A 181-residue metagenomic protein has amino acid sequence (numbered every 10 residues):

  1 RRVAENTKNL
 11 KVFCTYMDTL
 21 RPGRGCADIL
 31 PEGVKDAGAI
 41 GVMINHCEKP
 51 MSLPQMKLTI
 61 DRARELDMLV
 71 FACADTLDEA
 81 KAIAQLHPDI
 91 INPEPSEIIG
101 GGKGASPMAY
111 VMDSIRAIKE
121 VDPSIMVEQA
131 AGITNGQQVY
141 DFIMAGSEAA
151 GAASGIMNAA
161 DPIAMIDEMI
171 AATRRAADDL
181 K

Functional and structural regions predicted by a protein language model:
R2-V3, I29, A74-H87, G132-A150: Catalytic cores of alpha/beta
N6-F13, K35-V42, L86-N92, I143-A150: Glycine-enriched alpha-helix->loop->beta-strand junction motifs that scaffold or abut catalytic
K8-A63: Glycine/small-residue-rich loop that forms an oxyanion/phosphate-binding "nest" at active or ligand-binding sites
V12-T15, V42-I44, V70-A72, I91-P93 (+2 more regions): Hydrophobic faces of well-ordered beta-strands that scaffold small-molecule active sites in alpha/beta enzyme cores
T15-A27, P54, A72-L77, M126-Q137: Glycine-rich beta-to-alpha transition loops that act as phosphate-gripper elements at the mouths of alpha/beta enzyme
I40-M51, I91-K103, A145-I166: Glycine-rich phosphate-binding active-site loops on the catalytic face of alpha/beta enzymes
T59-A63, A105-M108, G155-K181: C-terminal helical cap(s) of enzyme catalytic domains, especially alpha/beta-barrels
L69, C73-D122, E128-Q129, I133: Active-site rim beta-loop-alpha module in soluble metabolic enzymes
